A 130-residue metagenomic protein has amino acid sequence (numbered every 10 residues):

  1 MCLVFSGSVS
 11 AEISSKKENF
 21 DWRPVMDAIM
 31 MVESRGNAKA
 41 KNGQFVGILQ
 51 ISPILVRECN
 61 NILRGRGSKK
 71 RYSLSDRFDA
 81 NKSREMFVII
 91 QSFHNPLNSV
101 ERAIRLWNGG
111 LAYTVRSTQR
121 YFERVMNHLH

Functional and structural regions predicted by a protein language model:
V9: Walker A/P-loop phosphate-binding motif and the immediately C-terminal alpha-helix
E12-H130: Catalytic glycan-binding domains that act on GlcNAc-containing polysaccharides
